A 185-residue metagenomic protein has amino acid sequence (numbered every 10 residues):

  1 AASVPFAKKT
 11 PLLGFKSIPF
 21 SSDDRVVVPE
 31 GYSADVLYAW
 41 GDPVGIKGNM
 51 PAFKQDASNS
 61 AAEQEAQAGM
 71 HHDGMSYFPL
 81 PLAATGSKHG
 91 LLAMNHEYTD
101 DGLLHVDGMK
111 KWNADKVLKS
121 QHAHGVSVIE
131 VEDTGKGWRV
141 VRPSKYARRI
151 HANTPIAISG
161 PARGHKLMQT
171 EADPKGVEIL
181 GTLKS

Functional and structural regions predicted by a protein language model:
V4-S185: Conserved small-residue
